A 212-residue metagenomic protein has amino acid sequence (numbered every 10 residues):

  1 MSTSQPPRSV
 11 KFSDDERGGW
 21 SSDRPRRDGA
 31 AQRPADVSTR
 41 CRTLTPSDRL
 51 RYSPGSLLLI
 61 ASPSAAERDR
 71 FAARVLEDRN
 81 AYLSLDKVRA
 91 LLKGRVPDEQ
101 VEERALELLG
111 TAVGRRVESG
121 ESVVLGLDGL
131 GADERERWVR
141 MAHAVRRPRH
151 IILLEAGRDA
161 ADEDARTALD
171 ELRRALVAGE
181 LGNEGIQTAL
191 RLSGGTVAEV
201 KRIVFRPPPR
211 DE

Functional and structural regions predicted by a protein language model:
M1-A35: Charged, amphipathic alpha-helical linker segments immediately N-terminal to NTP-binding catalytic cores
Q5, L58, R158-E212: Conserved GTP-binding G-domain of TRAFAC-class P-loop NTPases and closely related GTPase folds
A35-R51: Pre-Walker A adenine-sensing motif
P54, A66-E121: Conserved substrate/cofactor phosphate-moiety recognition/catalytic segment in nucleotide-dependent phosphotransferases
L57-A61, V124: Short hydrophobic/aromatic beta-strand immediately N-terminal to the Walker A/P-loop
S119-V124, P148-H150: Loop/turn-to-beta-strand initiation segments
G126-R135: Acidic, metal-coordinating catalytic cores used for nucleic-acid/nucleotide bond scission and strand-transfer chemistry
V145-D164: Conserved phosphate-donor/acceptor-positioning beta-strand/loop module used by diverse small-molecule
